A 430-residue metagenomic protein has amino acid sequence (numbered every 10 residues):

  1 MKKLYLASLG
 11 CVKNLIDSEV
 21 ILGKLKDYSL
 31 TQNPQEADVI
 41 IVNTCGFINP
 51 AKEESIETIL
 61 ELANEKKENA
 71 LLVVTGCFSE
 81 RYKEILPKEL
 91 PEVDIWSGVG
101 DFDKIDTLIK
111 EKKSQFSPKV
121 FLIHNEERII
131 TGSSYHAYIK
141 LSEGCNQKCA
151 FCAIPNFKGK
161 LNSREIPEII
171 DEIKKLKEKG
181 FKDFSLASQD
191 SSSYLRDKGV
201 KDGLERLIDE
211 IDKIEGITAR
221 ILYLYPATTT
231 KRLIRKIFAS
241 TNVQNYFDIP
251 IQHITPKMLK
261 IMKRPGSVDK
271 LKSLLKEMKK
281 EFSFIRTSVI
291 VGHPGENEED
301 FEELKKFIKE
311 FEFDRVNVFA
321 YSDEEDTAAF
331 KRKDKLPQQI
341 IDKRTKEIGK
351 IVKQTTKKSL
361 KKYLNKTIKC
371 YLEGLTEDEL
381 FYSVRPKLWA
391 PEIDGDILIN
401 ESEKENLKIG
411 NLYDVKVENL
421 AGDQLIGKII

Functional and structural regions predicted by a protein language model:
M1-Y194, R232, F247, V268-K276 (+4 more regions): Proteins enriched for Cys/Gly/acidic motifs involved in redox and nucleic-acid/cofactor modification
S29-Q35, K66-A70, E111-Q115, R196-E205 (+2 more regions): Short, glycine- and charge-enriched coil/turn segments that flank and shape catalytic ligand pockets
G46, K158-G159, K198-K201, K260-G266 (+1 more regions): Short glycine-enriched, charge-decorated loop/helix-capping segments at active-site entrances that position
K67, N146, I254, E377-D378 (+1 more regions): Short strand-connecting beta-turns/loops that link adjacent beta-strands
L72-G76, R81, L86, P91 (+2 more regions): Conserved SAM/AdoMet-binding glycine-rich loop
A187-Q189, L222-L224, P250-Q252, S288-I290 (+5 more regions): Generic beta-strand/beta-sheet core signal
K331-I430: Terminal RNA-binding accessory module
